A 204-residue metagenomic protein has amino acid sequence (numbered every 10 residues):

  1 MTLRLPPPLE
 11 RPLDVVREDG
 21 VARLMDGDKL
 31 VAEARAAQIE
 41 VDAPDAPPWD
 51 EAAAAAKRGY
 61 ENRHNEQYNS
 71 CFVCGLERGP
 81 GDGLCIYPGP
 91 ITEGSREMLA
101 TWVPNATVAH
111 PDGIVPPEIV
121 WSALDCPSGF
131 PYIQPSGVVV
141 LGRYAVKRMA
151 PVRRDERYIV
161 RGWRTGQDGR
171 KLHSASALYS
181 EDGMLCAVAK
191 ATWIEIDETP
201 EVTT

Functional and structural regions predicted by a protein language model:
M1-P12, V16-E18, V120-W121, D125-V160 (+2 more regions): Hydrophobic beta-strand-centered segment that forms part of the acyl-chain substrate-binding groove
P7, V16, D28, R63 (+4 more regions): A generic structural signal for short, solvent-exposed coil/turn residues that cap or connect secondary-structure
P8-E10, G20-A22, K29-V31, V41 (+6 more regions): Generic "edge-of-domain/loop-turn" microfeature
D19-D112: Non-catalytic linker/capping segments at the edges of enzyme domains
G81-M149: A mid-sequence, solvent-exposed acidic-amphipathic segment
R143-T204: Accessory, usually C-terminal, subdomains that scaffold auxiliary metal cofactors
